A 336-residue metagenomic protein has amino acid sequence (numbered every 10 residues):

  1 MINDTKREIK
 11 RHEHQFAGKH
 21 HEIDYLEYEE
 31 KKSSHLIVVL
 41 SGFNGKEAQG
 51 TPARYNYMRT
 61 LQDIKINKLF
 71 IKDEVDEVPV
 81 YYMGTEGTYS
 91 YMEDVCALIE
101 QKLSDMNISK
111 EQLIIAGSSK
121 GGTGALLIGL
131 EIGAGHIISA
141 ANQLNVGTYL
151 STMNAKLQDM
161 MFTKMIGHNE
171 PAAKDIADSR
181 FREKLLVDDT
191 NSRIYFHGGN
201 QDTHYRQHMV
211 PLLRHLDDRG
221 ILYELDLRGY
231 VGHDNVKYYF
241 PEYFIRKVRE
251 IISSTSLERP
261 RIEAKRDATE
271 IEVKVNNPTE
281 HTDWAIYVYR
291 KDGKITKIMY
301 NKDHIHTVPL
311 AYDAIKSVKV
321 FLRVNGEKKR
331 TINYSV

Functional and structural regions predicted by a protein language model:
A17-I66, F70-V78: Short, surface-exposed "cap/lid" segments of acyl-processing enzymes
T85-M106: Alpha/beta-hydrolase active-site loop
N107-S118: Alpha/beta-hydrolase fold nucleophile elbow
G117-L127: Glycine-rich nucleophile elbow surrounding the catalytic serine of serine-hydrolase chemistry
L130-I166: Hydrolase active-site cap/lid region
M153-E224, G232, F240-S256: The feature captures the conserved acid-bearing segment of alpha/beta-hydrolase catalytic domains
S253-P278: Extracellular ectodomain segments of secreted/surface proteins
I298-M299, G326-V336: Edge beta-strands of extracellular beta-sandwich domains
